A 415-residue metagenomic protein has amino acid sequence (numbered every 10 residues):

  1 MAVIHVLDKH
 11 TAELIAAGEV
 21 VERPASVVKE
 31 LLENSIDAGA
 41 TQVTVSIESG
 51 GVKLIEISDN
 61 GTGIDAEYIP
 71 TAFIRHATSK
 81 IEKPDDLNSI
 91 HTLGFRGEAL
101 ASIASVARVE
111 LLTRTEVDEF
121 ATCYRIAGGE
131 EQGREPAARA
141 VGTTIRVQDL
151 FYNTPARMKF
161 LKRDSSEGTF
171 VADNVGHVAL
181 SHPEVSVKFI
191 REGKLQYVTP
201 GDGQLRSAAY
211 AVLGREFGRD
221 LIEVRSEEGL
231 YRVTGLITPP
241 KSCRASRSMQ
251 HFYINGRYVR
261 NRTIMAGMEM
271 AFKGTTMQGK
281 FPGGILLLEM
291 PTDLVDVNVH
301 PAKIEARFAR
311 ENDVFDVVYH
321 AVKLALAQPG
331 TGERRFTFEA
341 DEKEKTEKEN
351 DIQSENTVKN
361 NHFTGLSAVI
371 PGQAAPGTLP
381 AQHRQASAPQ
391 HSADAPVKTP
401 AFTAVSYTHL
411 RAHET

Functional and structural regions predicted by a protein language model:
M1, A138, V178-H182, K194-R411: Extended, charged low-complexity intrinsically disordered regions
M1-E33: Bergerat-fold GHKL ATPase/HATPase_c domain
D8, V21-A25, A38-T41, G50-V52 (+4 more regions): Short loop/turn elements that form and flank the Walker-type P-loop nucleotide-binding site in RecA-like NTPase cores
V27-S89, S102: Conserved beta-strand-loop-beta-strand hairpin that lines the nucleotide-binding pocket of ATP/GTP-utilizing enzymes
T41-V43, K53-I55, V109, V187 (+2 more regions): Conserved beta-strand core positions
S46-E48, S58, E110-L112, R146 (+3 more regions): Solvent-exposed beta-strand sheet faces enriched in polar/charged residues
D86-R262: Glycine/threonine-rich ATP-lid/beta-loop region of ATP-binding domains
